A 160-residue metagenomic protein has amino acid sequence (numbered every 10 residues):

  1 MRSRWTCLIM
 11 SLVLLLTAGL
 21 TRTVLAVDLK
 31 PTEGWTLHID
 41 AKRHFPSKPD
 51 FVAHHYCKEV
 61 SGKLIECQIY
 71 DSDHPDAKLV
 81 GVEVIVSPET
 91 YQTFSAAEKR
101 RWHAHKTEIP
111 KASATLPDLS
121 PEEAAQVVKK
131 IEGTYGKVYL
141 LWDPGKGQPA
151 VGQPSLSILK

Functional and structural regions predicted by a protein language model:
M1-I9: Bacterial N-terminal signal peptides that target proteins for export
I9-G19: Bacterial N-terminal signal peptides
R22-L64, P75, Q126-K160: N-terminal domain-onset segments
D73-V151: An exposed acidic His-Trp-rich patch
